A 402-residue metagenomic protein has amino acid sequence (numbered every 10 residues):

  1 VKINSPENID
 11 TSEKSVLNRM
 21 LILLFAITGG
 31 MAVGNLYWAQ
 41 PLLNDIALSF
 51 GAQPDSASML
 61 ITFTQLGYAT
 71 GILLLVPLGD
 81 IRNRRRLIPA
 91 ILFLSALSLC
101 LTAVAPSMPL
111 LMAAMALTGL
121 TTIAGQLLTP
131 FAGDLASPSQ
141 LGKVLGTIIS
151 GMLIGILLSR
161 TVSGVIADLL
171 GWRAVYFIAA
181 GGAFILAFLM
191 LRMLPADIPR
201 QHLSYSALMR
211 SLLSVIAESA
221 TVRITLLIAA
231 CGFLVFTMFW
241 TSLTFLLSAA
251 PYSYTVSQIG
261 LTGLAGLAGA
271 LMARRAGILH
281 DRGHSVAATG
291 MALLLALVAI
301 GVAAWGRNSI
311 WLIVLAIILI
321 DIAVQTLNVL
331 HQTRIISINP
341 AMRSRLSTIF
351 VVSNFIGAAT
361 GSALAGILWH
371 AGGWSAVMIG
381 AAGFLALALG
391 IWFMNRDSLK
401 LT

Functional and structural regions predicted by a protein language model:
E7-S15, L194-L226: Juxtamembrane intracellular "pre-TM" segments in multi-pass secondary transporters
G51, N83, V104-P109, T121 (+1 more regions): Helix-breaking motifs and short loop linkers at transmembrane-helix boundaries and internal kinks in secondary membrane
T70-M108: Conserved MFS/SLC helix-loop-helix module at the cytosolic interface between two early adjacent transmembrane helices
I72-N83, L271-H284, W369: Helix-to-loop junctions at the C-terminal end of transmembrane segments in multipass secondary transporters
R86-C100, A180, A287-G301, A382: Structural signature of the two symmetry-related core transmembrane helices
A114-G151: Cytoplasmic helix-loop-helix junction between adjacent transmembrane helices in 12-TM secondary transporters
T147-L194: Helix-loop-helix hairpin linking two adjacent transmembrane segments in secondary transporters
V286-H331: C-terminal transmembrane helical hairpin of 12-TM major facilitator-type secondary transporters
